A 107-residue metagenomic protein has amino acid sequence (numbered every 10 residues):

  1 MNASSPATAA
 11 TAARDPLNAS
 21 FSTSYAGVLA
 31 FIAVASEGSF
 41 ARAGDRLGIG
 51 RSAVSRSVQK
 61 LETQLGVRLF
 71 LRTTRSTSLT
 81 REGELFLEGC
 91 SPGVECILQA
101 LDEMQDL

Functional and structural regions predicted by a protein language model:
M1-S22: Short, intrinsically disordered or compositionally biased N-terminal tails of bacterial proteins
L17-E37, S55, E84, S91-I97: Short alpha-helical elements of helix-turn-helix
A33-G48: Short helix-boundary/capping micro-motifs
S39-F40, V58, R72: Helix-turn-helix DNA-binding elements, focusing on the entry/boundary residues of the two helices that contact DNA
D45, T63, E84: Alpha-helical residues within the helix-turn-helix
G50-A53, S57: Residues within the DNA-recognition helix of helix-turn-helix
E62-L79: A short LG(V/I)-centered, amphipathic sequence patch enriched for acidic residue(s) preceding the LG motif
R75-T77, E95-L107: Short helix-loop hinge/linker segments at domain boundaries
